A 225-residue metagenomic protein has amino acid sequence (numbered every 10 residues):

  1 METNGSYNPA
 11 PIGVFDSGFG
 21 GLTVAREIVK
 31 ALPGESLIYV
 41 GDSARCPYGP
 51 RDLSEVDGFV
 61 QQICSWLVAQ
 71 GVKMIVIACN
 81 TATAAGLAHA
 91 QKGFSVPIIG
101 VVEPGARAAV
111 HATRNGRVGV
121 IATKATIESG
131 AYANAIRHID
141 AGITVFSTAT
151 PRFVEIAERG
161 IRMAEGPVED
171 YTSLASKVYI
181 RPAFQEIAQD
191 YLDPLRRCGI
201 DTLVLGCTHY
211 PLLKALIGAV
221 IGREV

Functional and structural regions predicted by a protein language model:
M1-V225: Non-catalytic structural scaffold of enzyme domains
